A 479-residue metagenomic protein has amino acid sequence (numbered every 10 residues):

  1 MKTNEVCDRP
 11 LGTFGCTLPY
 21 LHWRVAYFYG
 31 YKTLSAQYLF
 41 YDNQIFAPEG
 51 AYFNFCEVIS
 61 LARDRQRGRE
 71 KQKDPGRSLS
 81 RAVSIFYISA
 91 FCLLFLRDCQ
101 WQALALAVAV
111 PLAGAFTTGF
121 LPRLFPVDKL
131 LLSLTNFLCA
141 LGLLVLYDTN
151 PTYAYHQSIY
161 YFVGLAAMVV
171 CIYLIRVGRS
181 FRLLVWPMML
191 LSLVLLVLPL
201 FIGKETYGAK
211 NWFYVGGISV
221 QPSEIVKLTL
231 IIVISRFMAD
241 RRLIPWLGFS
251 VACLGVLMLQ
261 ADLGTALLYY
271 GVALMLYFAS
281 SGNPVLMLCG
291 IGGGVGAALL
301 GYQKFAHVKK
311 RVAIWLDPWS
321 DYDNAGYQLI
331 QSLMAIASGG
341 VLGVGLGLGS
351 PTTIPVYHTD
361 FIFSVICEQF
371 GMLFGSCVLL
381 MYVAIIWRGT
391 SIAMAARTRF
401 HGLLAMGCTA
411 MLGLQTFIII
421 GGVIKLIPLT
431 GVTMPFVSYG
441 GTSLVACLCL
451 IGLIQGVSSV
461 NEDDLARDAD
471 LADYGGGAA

Functional and structural regions predicted by a protein language model:
T17, R24, D42, L61-D74 (+2 more regions): A juxtamembrane structural motif centered on a specific transmembrane helix
I45, A51, L96-A103, Y155 (+3 more regions): Helix-loop-helix junctions and helix-breaking kinks within/between transmembrane helices of multi-pass membrane
P48, N54, A109-V110, F162-V163 (+1 more regions): Hydrophobic alpha-helical transmembrane segments
F86-F91, A113-Y153, L195-F201: N-terminal hydrophobic segments of proteins, predominantly signal-anchor/transmembrane helices of inner/organellar
V127-T135, T152-Y160, V170-L195, F213: Interfacial loop-to-transmembrane-helix boundary motif in multi-pass membrane proteins
A166, L191, L243-Q303: Hydrophobic alpha-helical segments of polytopic membrane proteins
T206-W212, G216-S219, F278, L288-V378 (+1 more regions): Hydrophobic, glycine- and aromatic-enriched re-entrant/interface helices and adjoining loop segments
I392-G431, V437: Loop-to-helix entry and N-terminal half of a specific, functionally important transmembrane alpha helix in multi-pass
